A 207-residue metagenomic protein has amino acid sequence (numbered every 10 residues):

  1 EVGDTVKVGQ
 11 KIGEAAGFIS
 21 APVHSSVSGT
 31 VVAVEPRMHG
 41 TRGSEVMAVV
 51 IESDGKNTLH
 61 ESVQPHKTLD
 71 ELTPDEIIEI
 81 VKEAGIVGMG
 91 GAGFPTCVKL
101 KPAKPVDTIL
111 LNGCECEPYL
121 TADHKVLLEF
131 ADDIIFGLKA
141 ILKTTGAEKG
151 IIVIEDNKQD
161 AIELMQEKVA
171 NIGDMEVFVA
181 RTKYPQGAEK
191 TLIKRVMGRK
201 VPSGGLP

Functional and structural regions predicted by a protein language model:
V2-E14, A33: Short, well-structured beta-strand-loop connectors
E14-S26, G40-S44, L59-E61: Short, Lys/Arg- and Gly-enriched loop/turn segments at beta-strand edges
G29-V31: Conserved hydrophobic positions within beta-strands
A33, M38-M89, F94, A103-K104 (+2 more regions): Acidic low-complexity segments
N57-E61, I109-D123, S203: Gly-rich Lys/Arg/Thr-decorated short loops/hinges at beta-loop-alpha junctions or inter-strand turns that position
L128-T145: Histidine-anchored nucleotide/phosphate-binding helix
E148-P207: Hydrophobic alpha-helical positions that pack around
